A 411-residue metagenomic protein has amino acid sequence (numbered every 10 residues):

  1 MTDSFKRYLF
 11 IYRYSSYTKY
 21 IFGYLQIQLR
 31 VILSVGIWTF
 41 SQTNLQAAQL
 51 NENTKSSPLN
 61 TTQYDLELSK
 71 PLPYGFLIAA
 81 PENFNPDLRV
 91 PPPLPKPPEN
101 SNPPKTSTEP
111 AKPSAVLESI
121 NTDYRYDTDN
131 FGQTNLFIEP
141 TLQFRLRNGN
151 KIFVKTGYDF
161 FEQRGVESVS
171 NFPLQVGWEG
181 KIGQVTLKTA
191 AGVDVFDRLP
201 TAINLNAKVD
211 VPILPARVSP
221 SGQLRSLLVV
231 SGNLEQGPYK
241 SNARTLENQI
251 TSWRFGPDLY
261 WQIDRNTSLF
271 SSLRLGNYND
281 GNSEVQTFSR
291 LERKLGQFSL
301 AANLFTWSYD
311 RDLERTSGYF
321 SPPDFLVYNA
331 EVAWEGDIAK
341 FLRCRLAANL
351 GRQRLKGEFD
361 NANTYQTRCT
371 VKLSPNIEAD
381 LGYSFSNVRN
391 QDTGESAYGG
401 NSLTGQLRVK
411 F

Functional and structural regions predicted by a protein language model:
M1, L29, V230-L234: Generic low-polarity alpha-helical segments
M1-G23: N-terminal secretory signal peptides that target proteins for export/translocation
T2-F5, L45-N51: N-terminal acidic, proline/glycine-rich, low-complexity intrinsically disordered segments
D3, R7-Y8, R30, G36 (+1 more regions): N-terminal leader/targeting segments
S16, I21, L45-Q46, L77: N-terminal cationic amphipathic segment used for targeting or macromolecule association
Y20-V35: Sec-dependent N-terminal signal peptides
I37-L45: C-terminal segment of classical bacterial N-terminal signal peptides
A48-E331, E335-L373, D380-K410: Transmembrane beta-barrel domains of bacterial outer-membrane proteins
